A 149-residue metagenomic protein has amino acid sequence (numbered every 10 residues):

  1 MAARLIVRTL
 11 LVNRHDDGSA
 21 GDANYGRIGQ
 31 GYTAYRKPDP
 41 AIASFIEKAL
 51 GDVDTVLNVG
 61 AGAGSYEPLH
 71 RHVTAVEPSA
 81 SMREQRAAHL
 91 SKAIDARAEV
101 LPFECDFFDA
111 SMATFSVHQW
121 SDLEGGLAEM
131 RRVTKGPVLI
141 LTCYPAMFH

Functional and structural regions predicted by a protein language model:
I6-D54, S65, M82-Q85: Conserved class I S-adenosyl-L-methionine
F45, L69, G125-E129: A short acidic, amphipathic alpha-helical/loop segment
T55-V100: Class I SAM-dependent methyltransferase SAM/SAH-binding core
E99-A110: A short acidic, Gly/Pro-enriched loop at the edge of an enzyme's catalytic core that lines a small-molecule cofactor
D109-D122, Y144: A short SAM/SAH-binding and catalytic strip from SAM-dependent methyltransferases
E124-V138: A short glycine-rich, Lys/Arg-flanked "PGG" loop and its adjoining helix->strand segment in the class I
G136-H149: Conserved class I S-adenosyl-L-methionine
